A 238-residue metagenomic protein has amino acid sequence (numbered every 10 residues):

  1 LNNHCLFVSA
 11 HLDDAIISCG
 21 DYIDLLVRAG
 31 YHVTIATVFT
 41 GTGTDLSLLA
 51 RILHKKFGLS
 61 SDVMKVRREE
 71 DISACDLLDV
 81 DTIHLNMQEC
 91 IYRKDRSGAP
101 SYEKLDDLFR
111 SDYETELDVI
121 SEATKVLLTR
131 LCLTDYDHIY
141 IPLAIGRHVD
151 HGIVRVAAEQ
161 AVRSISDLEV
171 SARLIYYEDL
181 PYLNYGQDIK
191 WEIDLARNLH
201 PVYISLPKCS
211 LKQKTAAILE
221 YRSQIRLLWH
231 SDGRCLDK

Functional and structural regions predicted by a protein language model:
L1-V156, R163-D167: Active-site beta-strand->loop->alpha-helix modules in alpha/beta enzyme cores, enriched in Gly/His/Asp(Glu)
G43, Q88-K94, Y182-Y185, L206 (+1 more regions): A short acidic, often aromatic-flanked loop/helix-cap motif at beta-alpha or helix-coil junctions that lines enzyme
I72, E159, T215-L219: Non-transmembrane alpha-helical segments in soluble domains of secreted/periplasmic/extracellular proteins
L77, D81, A161, L183 (+1 more regions): Phosphate/oxyanion-binding loops and surfaces in catalytic or ligand/nucleic-acid-binding neighborhoods
T82-K94, A144, I175, D179-P181 (+1 more regions): Acidic carboxylate-rich catalytic motifs and surrounding loops in phosphoryl-/glycosyl-chemistry enzymes
A158-E159, Y176: Serine-dependent carboxylesterase/thioesterase catalytic core of lipase-like alpha/beta-hydrolase/SGNH enzymes
S166-W191: Short, flexible loop segments at boundaries between secondary-structure elements
Y185-L228: A conserved mid-domain beta-alpha-beta active-site/ligand-binding segment of alpha/beta enzyme cores
